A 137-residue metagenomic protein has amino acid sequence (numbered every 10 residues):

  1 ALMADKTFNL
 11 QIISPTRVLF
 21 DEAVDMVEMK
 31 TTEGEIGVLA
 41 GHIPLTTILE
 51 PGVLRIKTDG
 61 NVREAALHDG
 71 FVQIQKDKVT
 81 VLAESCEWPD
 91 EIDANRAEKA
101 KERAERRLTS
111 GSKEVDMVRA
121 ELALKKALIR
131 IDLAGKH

Functional and structural regions predicted by a protein language model:
A1-M3: Short, Lys/Arg-enriched N-terminal segments with co-localized hydrophobic residues within the first ~10-30 amino acids
D5-T7: A general secondary-structure signal for short beta-strands and their flanking turns/coil in non-transmembrane regions
N9-R103: Compact, glycine-rich, soluble single-domain proteins
E87-H137: Acidic/glycine-rich phosphate/pyrophosphate-binding loops and surrounding catalytic core that coordinate Mg2+
